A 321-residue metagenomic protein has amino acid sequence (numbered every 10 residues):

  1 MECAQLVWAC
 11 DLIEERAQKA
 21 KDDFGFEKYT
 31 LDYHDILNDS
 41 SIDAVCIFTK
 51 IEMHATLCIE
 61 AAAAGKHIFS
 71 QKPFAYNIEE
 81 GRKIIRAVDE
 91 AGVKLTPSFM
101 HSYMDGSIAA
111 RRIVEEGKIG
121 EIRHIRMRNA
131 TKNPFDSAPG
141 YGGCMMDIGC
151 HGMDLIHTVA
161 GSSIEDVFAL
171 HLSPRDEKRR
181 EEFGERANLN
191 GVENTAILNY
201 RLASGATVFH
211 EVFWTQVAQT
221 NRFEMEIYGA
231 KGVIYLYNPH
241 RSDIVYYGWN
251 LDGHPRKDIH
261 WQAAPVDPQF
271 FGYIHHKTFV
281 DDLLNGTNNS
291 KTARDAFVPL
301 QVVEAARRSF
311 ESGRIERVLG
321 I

Functional and structural regions predicted by a protein language model:
M1-F24: N-terminal Rossmann-like dinucleotide-binding module
A4-W8, D43-V45, G142: Short active-site oxyanion
F24-A87: Beta-loop-alpha module in the N-terminal Rossmann-like domain of NAD(P)-dependent dehydrogenases, especially those
A44-I47, R82, T278-I321: C-terminal helix-rich "cap/oligomerization" subdomain common to oxidoreductases
E52, F69, A75-D136: A contiguous active-site-proximal alpha/beta segment in oxidoreductase catalytic domains
D136-Q219, R294: Rossmann-like dinucleotide-binding domain that binds NAD(P)(H)
N188-G191, A203-H275, T292: NAD(P)-dinucleotide binding in Rossmann-like oxidoreductases
